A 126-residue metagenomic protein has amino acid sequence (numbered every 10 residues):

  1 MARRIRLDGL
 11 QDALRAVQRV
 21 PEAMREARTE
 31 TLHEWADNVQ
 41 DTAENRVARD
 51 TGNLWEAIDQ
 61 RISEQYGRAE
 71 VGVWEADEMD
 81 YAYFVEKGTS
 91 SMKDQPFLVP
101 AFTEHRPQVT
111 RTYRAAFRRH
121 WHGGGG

Functional and structural regions predicted by a protein language model:
M1-G126: Short, Lys/Arg-rich flexible segments
